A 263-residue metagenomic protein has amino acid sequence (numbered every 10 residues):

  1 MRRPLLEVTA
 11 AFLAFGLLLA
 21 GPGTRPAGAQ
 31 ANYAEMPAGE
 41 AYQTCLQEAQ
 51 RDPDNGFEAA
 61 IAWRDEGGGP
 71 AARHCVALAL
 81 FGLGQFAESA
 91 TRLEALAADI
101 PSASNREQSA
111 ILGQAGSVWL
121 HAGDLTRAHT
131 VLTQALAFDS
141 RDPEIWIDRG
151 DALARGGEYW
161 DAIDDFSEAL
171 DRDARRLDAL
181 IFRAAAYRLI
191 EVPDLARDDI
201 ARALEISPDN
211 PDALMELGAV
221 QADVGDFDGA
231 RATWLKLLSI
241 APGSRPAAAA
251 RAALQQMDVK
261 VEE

Functional and structural regions predicted by a protein language model:
R25-C75, A79, L83-T91, E263: N-terminal leader/linker segments that initiate helical-solenoid repeat arrays
Y33, D223, F227-E263: Terminal, low-structured helical/coil segments at or just beyond the last alpha-helical repeat
A38, P70-A71, S104, S109 (+6 more regions): Helix-start (N-cap) detector for alpha-helical repeat units in TPR-like alpha-solenoids, especially tetratricopeptide
C45-L46, L78, S117, D151 (+3 more regions): Residue-level recognition of tetratricopeptide repeat
D52-N55, Q85-R92, A122-Q134, G156-E168 (+2 more regions): Structural signature of tandem alpha-helical TPR/SEL1-like repeats, specifically the intra-repeat loop/turn
D65-E66, D99-A103, F138, R172 (+2 more regions): Structural marker of alpha-solenoid helical repeat scaffolds
C75, Q114, D148, F182 (+2 more regions): Canonical tetratricopeptide repeat
